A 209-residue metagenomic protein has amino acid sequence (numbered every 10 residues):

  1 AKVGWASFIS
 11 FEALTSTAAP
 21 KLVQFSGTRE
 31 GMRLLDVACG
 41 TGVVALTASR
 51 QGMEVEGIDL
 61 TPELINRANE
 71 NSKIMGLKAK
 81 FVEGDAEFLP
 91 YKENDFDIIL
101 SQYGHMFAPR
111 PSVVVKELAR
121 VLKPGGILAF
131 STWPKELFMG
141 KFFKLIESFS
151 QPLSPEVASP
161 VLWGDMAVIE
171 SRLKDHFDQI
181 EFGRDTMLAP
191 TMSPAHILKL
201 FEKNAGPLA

Functional and structural regions predicted by a protein language model:
A1-M32, V43-T47, L64-R67, N71-M75 (+2 more regions): Conserved class I S-adenosyl-L-methionine
K2-S10, H176, E181-A209: C-terminal helical/coil "lid" or tail adjacent to the Rossmann-like core of SAM-dependent
R33-L89, I98, V113: Class I SAM-dependent methyltransferase SAM/SAH-binding core
S72, I146, L173: Conserved hydrophobic residues forming the short capping helix/wall of the S-adenosyl-L-methionine
D97-P111: A short SAM/SAH-binding and catalytic strip from SAM-dependent methyltransferases
S112-I127: A short glycine-rich, Lys/Arg-flanked "PGG" loop and its adjoining helix->strand segment in the class I
I127-P152: Conserved class I S-adenosyl-L-methionine
L162-H176: Short alpha-helix
